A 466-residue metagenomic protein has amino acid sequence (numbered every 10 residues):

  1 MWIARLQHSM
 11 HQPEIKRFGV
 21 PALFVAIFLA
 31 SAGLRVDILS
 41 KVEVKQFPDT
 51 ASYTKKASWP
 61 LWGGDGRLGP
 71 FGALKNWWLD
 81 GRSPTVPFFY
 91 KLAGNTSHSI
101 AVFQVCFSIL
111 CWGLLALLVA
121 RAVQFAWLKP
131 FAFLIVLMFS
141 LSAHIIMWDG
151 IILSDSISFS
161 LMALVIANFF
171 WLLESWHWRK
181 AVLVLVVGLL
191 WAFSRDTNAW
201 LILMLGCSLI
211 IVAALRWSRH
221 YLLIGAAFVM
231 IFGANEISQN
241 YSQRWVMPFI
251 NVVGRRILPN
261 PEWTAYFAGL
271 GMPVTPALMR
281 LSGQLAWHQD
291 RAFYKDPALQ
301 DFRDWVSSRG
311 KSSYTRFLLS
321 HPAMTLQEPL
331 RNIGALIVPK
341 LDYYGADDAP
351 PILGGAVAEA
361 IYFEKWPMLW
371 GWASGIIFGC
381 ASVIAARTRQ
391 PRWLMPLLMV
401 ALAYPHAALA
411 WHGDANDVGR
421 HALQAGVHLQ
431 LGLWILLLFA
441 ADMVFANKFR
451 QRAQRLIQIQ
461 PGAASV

Functional and structural regions predicted by a protein language model:
K16-G19, T96-F107, T325-M399: Membrane-interface anchor segments at the N-terminal boundary of transmembrane helices in multi-pass membrane enzymes
R17-Q46, S140-L141, F228-N240: Transmembrane signal-anchor helices characteristic of membrane glycosylation enzymes that use polyprenol
L39-K55, G63-F89, V306-S307: Extracytoplasmic catalytic/substrate-binding loops of multi-pass membrane glycan-assembly enzymes
D80, P84-F88, N95-G113, F133: Loop-to-helix entry region of an early transmembrane alpha helix in multi-pass inner-membrane enzymes
S99-F125, L137, S160, L164 (+1 more regions): Transmembrane-helix motifs of polytopic, lipid-linked glycan transferases
V165-A181, A213: Membrane-interface transmembrane helices that cradle and orient dolichyl/undecaprenyl
A181-R195, A227-A234: Membrane-interface alpha helices of multi-pass inner-membrane proteins
N240-A346: Membrane-proximal stem/loop segments at transmembrane-domain junctions that anchor or position
